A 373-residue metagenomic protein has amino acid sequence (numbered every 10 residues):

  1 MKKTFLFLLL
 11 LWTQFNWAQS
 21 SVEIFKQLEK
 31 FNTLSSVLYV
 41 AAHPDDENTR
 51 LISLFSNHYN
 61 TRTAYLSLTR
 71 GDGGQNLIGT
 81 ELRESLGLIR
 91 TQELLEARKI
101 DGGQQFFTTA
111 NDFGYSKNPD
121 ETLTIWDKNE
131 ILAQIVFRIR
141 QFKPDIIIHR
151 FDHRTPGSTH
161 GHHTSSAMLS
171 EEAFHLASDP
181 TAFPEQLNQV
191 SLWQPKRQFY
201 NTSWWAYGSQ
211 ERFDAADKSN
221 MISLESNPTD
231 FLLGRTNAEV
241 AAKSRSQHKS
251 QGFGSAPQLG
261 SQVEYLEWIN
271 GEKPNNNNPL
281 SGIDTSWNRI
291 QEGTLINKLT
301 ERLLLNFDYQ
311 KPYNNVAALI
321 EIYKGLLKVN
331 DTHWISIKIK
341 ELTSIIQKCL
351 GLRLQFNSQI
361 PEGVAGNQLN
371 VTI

Functional and structural regions predicted by a protein language model:
M1-T4: Positively charged n-region of N-terminal signal peptides that target proteins for export
L6-L8: Sec-dependent N-terminal signal peptides
A18-F142, T164, E171-H175: Active-site rim/loop-helix segments in enzyme catalytic domains that contact anionic ligands
A18-L38, N118-T122, K128-I360, N370: Metal-dependent de-N-acetylase/amidase catalytic core
A64-L66, I148, T372: Hydrophobic, aliphatic-enriched repeat segments that assemble into extended interaction scaffolds in large eukaryotic
G366-I373: Short beta-strand elements of extracellular/lumenal beta-sandwich folds
